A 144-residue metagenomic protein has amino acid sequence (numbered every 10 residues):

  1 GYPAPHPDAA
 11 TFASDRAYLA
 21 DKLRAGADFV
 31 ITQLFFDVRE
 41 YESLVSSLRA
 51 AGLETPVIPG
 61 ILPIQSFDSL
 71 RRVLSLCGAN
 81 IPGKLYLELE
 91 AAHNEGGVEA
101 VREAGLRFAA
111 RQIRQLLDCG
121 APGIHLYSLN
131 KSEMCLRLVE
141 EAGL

Functional and structural regions predicted by a protein language model:
G1-A4, D8-A9, D15, S46 (+3 more regions): Active-site pocket-lining/capping segments in soluble small-molecule metabolic enzymes
D8-A25, V30: Active-site glycine-rich loop that binds ribose-phosphate moieties when present
A9-A13, L34-R49, K131-E141: Active-site-adjacent beta->alpha loops and helix N-cap segments on the catalytic face of soluble alpha/beta enzymes
K22, G26, P59, I124: Conserved, mostly hydrophobic/aromatic
D28-D37, H125-S128: Catalytic beta/alpha-barrel core
E99-G143: C-terminal extensions of enzymes
